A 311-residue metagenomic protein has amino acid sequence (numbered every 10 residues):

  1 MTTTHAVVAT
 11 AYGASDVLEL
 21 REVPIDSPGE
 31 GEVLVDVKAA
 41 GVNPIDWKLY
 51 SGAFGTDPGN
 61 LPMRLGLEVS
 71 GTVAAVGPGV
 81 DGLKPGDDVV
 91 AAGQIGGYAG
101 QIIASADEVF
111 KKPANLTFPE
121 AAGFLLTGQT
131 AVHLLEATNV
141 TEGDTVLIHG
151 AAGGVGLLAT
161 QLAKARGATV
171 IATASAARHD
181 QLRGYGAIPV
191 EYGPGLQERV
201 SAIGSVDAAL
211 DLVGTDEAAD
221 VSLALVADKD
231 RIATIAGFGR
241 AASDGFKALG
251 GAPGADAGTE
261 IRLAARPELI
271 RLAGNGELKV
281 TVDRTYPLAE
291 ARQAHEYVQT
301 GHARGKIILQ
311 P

Functional and structural regions predicted by a protein language model:
M1-T2, L263-P311: C-terminal hydrophobic helical "lid"/dimerization subdomain of Rossmann-like NAD(P)H-dependent oxidoreductases
P24-G41, A53-I95: Glycine-rich beta-strand-centered segment in the early N-terminal region that forms part of a ligand/cofactor-binding
D87-D88, Q101, T145, A165 (+2 more regions): Residue-level marker of beta-strand positions
V90-G150: NAD(P)H dinucleotide-binding glycine-rich loop of Rossmann-like/cofactor-binding domains, especially the beta1-alpha1
L125-G193: Mid-domain Rossmann-like dinucleotide-binding core that forms the NAD(H)/NADP(H) cofactor-binding site
R183, D216-L278, P311: Glycine-rich phosphate-binding loop and adjacent beta-alpha segment of Rossmann(oid) nucleotide-cofactor-binding
G195-G204: Short amphipathic alpha-helix with an adjacent loop that forms part of the alpha/beta core around
